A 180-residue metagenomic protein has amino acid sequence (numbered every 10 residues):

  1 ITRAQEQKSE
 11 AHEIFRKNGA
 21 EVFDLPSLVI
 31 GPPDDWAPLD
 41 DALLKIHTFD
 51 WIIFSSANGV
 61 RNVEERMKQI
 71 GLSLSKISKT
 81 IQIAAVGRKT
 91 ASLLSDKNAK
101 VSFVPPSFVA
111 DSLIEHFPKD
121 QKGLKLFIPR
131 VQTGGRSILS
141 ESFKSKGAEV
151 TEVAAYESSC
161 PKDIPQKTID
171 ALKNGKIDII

Functional and structural regions predicted by a protein language model:
I1-I180: Signature of uroporphyrinogen-III synthase
